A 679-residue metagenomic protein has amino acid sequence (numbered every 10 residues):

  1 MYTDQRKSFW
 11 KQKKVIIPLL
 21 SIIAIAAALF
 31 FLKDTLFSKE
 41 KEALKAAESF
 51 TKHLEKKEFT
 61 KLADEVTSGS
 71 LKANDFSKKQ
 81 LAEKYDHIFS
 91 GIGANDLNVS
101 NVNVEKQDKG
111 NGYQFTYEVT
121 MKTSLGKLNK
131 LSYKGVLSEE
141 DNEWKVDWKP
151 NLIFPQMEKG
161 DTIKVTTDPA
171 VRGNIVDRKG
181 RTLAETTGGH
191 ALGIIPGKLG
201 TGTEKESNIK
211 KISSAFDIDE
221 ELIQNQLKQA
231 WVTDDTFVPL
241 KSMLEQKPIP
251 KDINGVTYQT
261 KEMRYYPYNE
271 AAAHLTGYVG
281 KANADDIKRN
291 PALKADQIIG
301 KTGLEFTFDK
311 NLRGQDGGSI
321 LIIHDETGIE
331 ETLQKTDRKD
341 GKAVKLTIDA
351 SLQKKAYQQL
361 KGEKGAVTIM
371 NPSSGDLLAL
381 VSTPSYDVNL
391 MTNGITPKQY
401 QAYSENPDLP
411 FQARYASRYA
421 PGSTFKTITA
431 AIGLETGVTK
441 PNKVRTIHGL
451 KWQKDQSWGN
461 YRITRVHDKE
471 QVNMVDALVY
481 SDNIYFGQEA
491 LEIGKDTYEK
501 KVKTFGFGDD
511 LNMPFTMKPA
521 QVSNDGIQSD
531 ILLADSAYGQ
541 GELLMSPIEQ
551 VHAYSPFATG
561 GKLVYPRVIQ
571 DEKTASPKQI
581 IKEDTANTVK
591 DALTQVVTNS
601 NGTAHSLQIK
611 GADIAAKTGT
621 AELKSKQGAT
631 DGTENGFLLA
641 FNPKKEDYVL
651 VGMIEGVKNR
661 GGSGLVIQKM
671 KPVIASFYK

Functional and structural regions predicted by a protein language model:
M1-K13: N-terminal Lys/Arg-rich, disordered targeting/topogenic segments
K13-K52, K56: Short, low-complexity N-terminal intrinsically disordered segments enriched in polar/charged residues
D34-F37, E48-T51, G69-K72, M121-S124 (+13 more regions): Second-shell loop/turn segments in exported
K57-A73: Short, well-ordered alpha-helical segments enriched in acidic and aromatic residues
D86-A366, Y386-P410, K644: Extracytoplasmic/periplasmic proteins that interact with beta-lactams or build/remodel peptidoglycan
D325-L333, S373-S423, I428-I654, G662: Beta-lactam-recognizing serine transpeptidase/beta-lactamase-like catalytic domain environment
V367-P372: Short hydrophobic alpha-helical segments used for membrane anchoring or interfacial signaling
I667-K679: Short, gly/Ser/Thr-rich active-site loops of penicillin-recognizing serine hydrolases
